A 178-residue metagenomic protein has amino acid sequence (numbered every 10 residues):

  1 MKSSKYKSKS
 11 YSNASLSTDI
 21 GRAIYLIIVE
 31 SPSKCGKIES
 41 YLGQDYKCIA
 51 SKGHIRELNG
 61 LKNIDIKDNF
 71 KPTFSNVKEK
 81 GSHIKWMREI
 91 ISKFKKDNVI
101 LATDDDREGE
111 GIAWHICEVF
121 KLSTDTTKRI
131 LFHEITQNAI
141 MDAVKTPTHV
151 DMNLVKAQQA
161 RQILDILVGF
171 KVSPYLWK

Functional and structural regions predicted by a protein language model:
M1-W177: Intrinsically disordered, low-complexity regulatory segments
